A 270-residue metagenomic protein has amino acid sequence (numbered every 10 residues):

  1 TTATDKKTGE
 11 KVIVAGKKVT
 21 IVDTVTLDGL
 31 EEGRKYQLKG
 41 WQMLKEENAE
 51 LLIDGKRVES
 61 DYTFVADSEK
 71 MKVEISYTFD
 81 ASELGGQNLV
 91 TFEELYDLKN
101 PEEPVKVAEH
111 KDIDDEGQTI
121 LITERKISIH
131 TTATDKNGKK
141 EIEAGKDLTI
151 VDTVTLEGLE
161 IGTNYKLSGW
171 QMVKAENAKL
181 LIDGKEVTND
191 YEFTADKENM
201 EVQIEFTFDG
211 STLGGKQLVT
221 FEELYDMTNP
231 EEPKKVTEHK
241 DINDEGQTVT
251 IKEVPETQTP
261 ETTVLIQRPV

Functional and structural regions predicted by a protein language model:
T1-V270: Extracellular Ser/Thr- and Pro-rich, acidic-biased low-complexity repeat/linker "stalks"
